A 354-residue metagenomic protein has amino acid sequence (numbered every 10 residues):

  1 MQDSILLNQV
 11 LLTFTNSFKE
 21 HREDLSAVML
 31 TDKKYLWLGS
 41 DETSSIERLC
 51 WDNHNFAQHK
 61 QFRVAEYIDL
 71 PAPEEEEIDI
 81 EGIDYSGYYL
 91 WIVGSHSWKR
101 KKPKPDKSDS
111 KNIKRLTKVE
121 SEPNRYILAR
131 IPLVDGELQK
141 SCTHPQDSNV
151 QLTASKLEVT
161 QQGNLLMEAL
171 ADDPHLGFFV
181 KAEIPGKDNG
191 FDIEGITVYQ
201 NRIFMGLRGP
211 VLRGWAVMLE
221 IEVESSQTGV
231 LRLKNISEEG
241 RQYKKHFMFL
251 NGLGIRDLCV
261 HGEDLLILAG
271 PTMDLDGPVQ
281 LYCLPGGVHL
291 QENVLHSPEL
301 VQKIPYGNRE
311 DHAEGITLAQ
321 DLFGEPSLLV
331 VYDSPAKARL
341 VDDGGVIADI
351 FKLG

Functional and structural regions predicted by a protein language model:
M1-G354: Sequence/structural signature of beta-propeller domains
